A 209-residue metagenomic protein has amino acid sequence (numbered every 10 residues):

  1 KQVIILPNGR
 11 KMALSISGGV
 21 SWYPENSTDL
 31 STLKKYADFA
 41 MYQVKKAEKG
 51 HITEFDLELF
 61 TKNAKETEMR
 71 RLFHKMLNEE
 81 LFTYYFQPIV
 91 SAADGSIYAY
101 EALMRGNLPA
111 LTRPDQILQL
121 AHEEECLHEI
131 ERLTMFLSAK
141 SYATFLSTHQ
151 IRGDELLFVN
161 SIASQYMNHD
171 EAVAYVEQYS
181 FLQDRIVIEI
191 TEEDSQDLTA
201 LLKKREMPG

Functional and structural regions predicted by a protein language model:
Q2, S21, Q87-I89, R105 (+2 more regions): Output-coupling edge of small sensory domains
V3-L6, R10, S17-E25, T32-A47 (+9 more regions): Cyclic nucleotide signaling catalytic output domains
M12-L14, Y98: PAS-family sensory domains
K65-H122, N160, E189: Active-site core of bacterial EAL-family cyclic-dinucleotide phosphodiesterase domains
S96-A99, L127-L201: Catalytic core of bacterial c-di-GMP phosphodiesterases, primarily the EAL and HD-GYP domains, capturing alpha-helical
K204-G209: Short beta-strand/loop segments at the ligand-binding rim of alpha/beta enzyme cores
